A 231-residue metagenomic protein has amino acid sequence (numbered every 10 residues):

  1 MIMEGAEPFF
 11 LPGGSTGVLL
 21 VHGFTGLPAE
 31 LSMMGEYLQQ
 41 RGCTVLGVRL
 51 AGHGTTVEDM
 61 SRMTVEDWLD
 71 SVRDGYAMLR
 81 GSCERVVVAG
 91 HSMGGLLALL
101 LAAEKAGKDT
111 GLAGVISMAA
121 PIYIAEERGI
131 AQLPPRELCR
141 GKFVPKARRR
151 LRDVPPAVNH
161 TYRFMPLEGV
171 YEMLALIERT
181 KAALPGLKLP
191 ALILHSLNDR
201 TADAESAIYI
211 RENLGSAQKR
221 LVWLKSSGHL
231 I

Functional and structural regions predicted by a protein language model:
G35-V57: Conserved alpha/beta-hydrolase
T44-G47, A207-L230: Catalytic histidine neighborhood in serine/cysteine hydrolases with alpha/beta-hydrolase-type architecture
T56-V87: Catalytic nucleophile-loop/oxyanion-hole region of alpha/beta-hydrolase and closely related hydrolase-like folds
G90-G94, A98: Gly/Ala-rich beta-loop-alpha elbow adjacent to hydrolase catalytic centers
I116-E126: Active-site nucleophile loop of the alpha/beta-hydrolase fold
P166-L184, L189: Active-site nucleophile elbow and catalytic-triad environment of alpha/beta-hydrolase enzymes
G186-L187, I193-H195, D199: Short beta-strand/loop motif that positions the catalytic acidic residue of the alpha/beta-hydrolase fold
R200-S206: Conserved alpha/beta-hydrolase "acid-adjacent" motif
